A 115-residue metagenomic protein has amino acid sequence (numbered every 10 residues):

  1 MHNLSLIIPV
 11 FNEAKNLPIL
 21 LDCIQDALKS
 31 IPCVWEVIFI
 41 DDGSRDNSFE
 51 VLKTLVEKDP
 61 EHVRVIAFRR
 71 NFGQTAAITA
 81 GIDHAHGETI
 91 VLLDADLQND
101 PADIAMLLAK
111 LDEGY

Functional and structural regions predicted by a protein language model:
M1-Y115: Structured catalytic core of nucleotide-sugar glycosyltransferases
